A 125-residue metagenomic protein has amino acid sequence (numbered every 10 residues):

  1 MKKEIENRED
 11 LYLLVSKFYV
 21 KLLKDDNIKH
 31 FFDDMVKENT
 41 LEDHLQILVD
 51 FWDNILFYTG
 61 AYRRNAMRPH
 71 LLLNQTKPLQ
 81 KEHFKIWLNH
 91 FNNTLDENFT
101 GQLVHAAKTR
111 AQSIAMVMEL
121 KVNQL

Functional and structural regions predicted by a protein language model:
M1-L125: Core of compact, soluble alpha-helical bundle domains
